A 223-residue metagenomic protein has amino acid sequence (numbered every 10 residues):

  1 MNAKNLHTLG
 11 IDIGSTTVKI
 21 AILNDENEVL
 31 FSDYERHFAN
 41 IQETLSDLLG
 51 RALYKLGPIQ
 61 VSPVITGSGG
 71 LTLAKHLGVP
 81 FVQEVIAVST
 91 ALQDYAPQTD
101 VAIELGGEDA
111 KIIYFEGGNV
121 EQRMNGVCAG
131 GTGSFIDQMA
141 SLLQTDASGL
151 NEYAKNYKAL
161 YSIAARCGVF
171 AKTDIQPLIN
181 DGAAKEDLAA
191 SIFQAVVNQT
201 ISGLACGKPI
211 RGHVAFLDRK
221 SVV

Functional and structural regions predicted by a protein language model:
N5-E43, D47-G50, V120-Q122, G126: Short glycine-rich, Thr/Ser-proximal phosphate-binding strand/loop in the N-terminal lobe of ATP-dependent enzymes
L6-D12, S62-V64, Q98-E104: Short glycine-aspartate micro-motif
E26-N27, Y34-H37, A52-I86, Y114-Q122: Short beta-strand-loop/turn "lid" adjacent to the catalytic site in phosphate-handling enzymes
I41, G117-A159: Glycine-rich phosphate-binding loop plus the immediately following alpha-helix
L48-V61, T200-G212: Phosphate/pyrophosphate-binding loops at sites that engage ATP/ADP/AMP, CoA/4′-phosphopantetheine, polyphosphate
A171-L204: Adenine-nucleotide phosphate-binding core of ATP-dependent small-molecule kinases
V222-V223: Conserved small/polar residues in nucleotide/adenosyl-binding loops
